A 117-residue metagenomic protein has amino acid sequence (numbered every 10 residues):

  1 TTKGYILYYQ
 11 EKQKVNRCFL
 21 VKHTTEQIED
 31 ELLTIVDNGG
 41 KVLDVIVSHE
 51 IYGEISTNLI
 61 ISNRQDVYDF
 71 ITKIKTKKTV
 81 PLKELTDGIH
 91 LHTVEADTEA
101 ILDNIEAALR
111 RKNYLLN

Functional and structural regions predicted by a protein language model:
T1-Y9: Minor-groove-contacting beta-hairpin "wing" of winged helix-turn-helix DNA-binding domains
Y8-N16: Short domain-boundary/entry signatures in modular proteins, especially in secreted/extracellular architectures
V15-N117: Mid-protein regulatory/catalytic core that forms ligand/cofactor-binding pockets and protein-protein interaction
